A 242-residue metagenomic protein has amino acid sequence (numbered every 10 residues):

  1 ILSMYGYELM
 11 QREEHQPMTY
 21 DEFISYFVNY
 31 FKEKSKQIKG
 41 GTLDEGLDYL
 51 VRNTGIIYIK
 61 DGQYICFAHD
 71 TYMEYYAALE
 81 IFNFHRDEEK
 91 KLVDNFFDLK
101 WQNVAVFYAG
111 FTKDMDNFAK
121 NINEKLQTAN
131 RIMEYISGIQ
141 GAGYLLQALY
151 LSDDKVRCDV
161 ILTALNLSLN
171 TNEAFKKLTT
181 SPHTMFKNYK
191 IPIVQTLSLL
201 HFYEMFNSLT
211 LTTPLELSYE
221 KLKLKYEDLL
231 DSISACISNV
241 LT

Functional and structural regions predicted by a protein language model:
I1-L79, F84: Extended helical regulatory/linker subdomains that flank P-loop NTPase cores
M18, L79-L241: Hydrophobic repeat-domain scaffold segments
